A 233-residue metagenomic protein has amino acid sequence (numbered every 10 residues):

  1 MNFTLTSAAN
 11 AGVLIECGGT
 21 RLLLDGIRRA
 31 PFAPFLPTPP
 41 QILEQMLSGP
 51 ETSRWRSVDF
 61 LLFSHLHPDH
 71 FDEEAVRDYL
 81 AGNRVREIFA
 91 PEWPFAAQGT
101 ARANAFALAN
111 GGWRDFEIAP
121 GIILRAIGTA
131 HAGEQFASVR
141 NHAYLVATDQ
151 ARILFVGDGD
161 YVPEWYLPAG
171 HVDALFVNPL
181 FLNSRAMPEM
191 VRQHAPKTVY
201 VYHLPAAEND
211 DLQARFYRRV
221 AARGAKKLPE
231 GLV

Functional and structural regions predicted by a protein language model:
T4-S7, L22-D25, I123-T129, R152-D158 (+1 more regions): Active-site-proximal beta-strand elements of phosphoester/diester hydrolases
A11, R29-P31, L66-F71, W93-Q98 (+5 more regions): Active-site environment of divalent metal-dependent phosphoester hydrolases
I15-G18, I118, V146-D149: Active-site beta-strand termini and strand-to-loop segments that position acidic
C17-L62, E74-D78, D160-G170: Pre-active-site segment of Zn-dependent metallo-hydrolases
L23-D25, S57-D69, F89-E92, L154-D158 (+3 more regions): Active-site neighborhood of phospho(di)ester-bond hydrolases with catalytic His/Asp-centered motifs
G49-D115: Active-site HxH/HxHxD metal-binding segment of metal-dependent hydrolases
E74, A130-Q193: Active-site-proximal loop/helix segments of hydrolase catalytic cores
T100-I122, Y166, P188-V233: Binuclear metal-ion centers of metallo-dependent hydrolases, dominated by the metallo-beta-lactamase
